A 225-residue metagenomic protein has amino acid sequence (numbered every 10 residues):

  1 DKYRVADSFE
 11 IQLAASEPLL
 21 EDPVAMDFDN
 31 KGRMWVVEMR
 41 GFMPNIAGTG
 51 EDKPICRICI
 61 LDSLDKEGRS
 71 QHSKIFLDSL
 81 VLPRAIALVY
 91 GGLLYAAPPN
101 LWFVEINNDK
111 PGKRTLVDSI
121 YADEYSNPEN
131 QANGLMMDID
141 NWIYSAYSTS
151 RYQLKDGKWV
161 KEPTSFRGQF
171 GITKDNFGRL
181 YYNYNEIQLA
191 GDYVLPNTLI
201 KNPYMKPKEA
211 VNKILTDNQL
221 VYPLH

Functional and structural regions predicted by a protein language model:
D1-H225: Beta-propeller domains with acidic blade repeats across secreted/periplasmic ectodomains and cytosolic WD/CNH propellers
